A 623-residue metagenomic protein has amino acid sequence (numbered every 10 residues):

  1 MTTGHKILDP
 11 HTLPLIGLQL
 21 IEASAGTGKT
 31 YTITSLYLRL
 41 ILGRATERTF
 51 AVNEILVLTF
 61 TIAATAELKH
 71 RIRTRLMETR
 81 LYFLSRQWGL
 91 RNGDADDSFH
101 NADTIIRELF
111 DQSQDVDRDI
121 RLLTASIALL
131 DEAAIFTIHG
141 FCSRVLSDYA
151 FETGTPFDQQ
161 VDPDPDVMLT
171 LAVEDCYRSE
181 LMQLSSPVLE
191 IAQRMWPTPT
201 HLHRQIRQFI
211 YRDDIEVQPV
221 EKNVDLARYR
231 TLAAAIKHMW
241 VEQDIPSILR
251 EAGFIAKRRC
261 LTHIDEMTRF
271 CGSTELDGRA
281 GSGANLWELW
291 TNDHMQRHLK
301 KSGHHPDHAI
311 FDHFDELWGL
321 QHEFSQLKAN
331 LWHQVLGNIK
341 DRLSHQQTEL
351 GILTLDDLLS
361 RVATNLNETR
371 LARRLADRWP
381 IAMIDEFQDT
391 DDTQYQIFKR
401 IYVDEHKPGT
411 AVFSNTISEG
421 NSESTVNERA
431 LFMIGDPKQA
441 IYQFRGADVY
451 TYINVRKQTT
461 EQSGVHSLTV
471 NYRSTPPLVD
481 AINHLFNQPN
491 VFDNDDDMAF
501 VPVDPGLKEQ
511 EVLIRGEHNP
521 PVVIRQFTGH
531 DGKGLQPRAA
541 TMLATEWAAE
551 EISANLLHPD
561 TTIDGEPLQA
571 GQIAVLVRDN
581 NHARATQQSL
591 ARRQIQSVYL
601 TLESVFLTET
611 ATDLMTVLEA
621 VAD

Functional and structural regions predicted by a protein language model:
M1-E22, T32, E54-L56, E132 (+6 more regions): Accessory N-terminal region flanking or inserted into the helicase ATPase core in nucleic-acid motor proteins
M1-H70, T74, D158-P163, V167 (+6 more regions): Conserved motor-region signature of P-loop NTPase helicases/translocases
G4, P14-I21, T59, L76-L276 (+5 more regions): Conserved ATP-dependent motor core of P-loop NTPases, especially the RecA-like helicase ATPase domain
L36, F141, V145, Y149 (+9 more regions): Amphipathic alpha-helical segments in well-ordered regions
K69, Y82-L84, W88, F99 (+10 more regions): Nucleic acid-machinery interaction/catalytic patches
R86-F99, G140-Y149, H203-R230, A234-H238 (+7 more regions): Short, compositionally biased low-complexity segments
A133-C142, I381-E386, I434, D579-N581: Conserved helicase core region in the C-terminal RecA-like lobe
Q183-T200, E251-K340: Coupling/switch/interface segments within P-loop NTPase motor domains and analogous charged loops in nucleic-acid
